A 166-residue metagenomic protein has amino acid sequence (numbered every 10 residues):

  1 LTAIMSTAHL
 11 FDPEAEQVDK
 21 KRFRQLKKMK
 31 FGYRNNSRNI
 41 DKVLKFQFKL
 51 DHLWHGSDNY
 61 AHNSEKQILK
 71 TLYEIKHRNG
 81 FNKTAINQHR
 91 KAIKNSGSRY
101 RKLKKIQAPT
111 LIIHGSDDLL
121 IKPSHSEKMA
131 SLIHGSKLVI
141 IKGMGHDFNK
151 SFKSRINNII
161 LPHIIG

Functional and structural regions predicted by a protein language model:
T2-I4, L111-I113, V139: Hydrophobic/aromatic beta-strand patches that form the interior of the parallel beta-sheet core in alpha/beta enzyme
T2-S37: Flexible "cap/lid" loop of the alpha/beta hydrolase fold
F23-K30, N35-R101, A108: Alpha/beta-hydrolase
I106, I112-H114, D118: Short beta-strand/loop motif that positions the catalytic acidic residue of the alpha/beta-hydrolase fold
Q107-A108, G135: Active-site acidic short loop of glycosyltransferases
L119-H125: Conserved alpha/beta-hydrolase "acid-adjacent" motif
G135-G166: Catalytic active-site module of serine/aspartate enzymes centered on a nucleophile-bearing elbow/loop
